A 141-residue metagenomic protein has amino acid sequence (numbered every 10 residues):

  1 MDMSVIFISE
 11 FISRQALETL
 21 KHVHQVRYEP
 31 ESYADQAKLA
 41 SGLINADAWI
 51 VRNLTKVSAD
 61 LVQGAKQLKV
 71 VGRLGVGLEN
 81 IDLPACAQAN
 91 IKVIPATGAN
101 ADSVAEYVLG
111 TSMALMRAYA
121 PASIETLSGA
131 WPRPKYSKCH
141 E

Functional and structural regions predicted by a protein language model:
M1-I94: An N-terminal-biased, well-structured beta-alpha scaffold segment characteristic of Rossmann-like dinucleotide-binding
A89, T97-E141: Phosphate-binding beta-alpha-beta segment of Rossmann-like dinucleotide-binding domains, i.e., the NAD(P)
